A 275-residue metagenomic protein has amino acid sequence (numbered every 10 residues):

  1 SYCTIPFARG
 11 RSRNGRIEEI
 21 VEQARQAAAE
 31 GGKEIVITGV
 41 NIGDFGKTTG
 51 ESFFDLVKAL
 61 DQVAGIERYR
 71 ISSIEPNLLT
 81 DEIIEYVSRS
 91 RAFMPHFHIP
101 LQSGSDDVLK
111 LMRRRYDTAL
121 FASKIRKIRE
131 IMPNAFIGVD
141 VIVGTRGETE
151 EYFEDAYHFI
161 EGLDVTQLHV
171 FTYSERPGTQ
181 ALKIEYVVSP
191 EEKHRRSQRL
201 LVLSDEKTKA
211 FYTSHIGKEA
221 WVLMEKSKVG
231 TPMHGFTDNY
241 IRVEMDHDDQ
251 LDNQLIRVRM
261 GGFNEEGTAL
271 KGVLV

Functional and structural regions predicted by a protein language model:
S1-E18: Canonical Radical SAM [4Fe-4S] cluster-binding loop centered on the CxxxCxxC motif and its immediate flanking residues
I20, I37, I71, I99 (+6 more regions): Conserved, mostly hydrophobic/aromatic
A28-A29, E161: Non-catalytic positions within long, well-ordered alpha-helices that form the structural scaffold/packing of enzyme
A29-E151: Conserved SAM/AdoMet-binding glycine-rich loop
G46-D61, G65, M112-R115, E175-E206: Radical SAM enzyme [4Fe-4S]-AdoMet core and its adjacent flexible, acidic and glycine-rich loops/tails across
T172-P177, T213: AMP-binding (ANL) adenylation modules
K183-V275: Terminal RNA-binding accessory module
